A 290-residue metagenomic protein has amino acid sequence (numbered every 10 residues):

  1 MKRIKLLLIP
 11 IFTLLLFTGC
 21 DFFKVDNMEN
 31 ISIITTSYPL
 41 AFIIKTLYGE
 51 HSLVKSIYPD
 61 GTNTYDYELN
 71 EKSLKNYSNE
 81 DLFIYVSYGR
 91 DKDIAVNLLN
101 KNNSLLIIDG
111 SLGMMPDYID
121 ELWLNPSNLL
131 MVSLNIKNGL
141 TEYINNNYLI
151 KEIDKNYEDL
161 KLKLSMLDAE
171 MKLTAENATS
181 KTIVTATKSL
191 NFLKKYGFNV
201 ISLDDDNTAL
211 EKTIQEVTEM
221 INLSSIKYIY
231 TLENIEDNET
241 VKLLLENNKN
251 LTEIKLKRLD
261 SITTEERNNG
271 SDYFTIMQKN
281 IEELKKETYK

Functional and structural regions predicted by a protein language model:
K2-K24: Sec-dependent N-terminal signal peptides of Gram-positive bacterial secreted proteins and lipoproteins
G19-K290: Extracytoplasmic metal-acquisition and chelation regions
